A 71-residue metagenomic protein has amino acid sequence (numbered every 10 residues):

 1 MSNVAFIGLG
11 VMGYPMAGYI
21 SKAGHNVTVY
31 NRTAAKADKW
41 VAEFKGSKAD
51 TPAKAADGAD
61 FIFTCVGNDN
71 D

Functional and structural regions predicted by a protein language model:
M1-T64: NAD(P)+-binding Rossmann beta1-loop-alpha1 motif at the extreme N-terminus of oxidoreductases
C65-D71: Beta-loop-alpha module in the N-terminal Rossmann-like domain of NAD(P)-dependent dehydrogenases, especially those
